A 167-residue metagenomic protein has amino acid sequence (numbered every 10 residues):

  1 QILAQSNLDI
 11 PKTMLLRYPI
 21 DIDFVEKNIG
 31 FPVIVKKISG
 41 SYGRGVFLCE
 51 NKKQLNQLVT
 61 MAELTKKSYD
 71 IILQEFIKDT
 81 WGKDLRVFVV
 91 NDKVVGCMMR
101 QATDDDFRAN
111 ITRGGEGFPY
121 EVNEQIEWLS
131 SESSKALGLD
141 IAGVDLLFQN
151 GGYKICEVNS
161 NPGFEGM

Functional and structural regions predicted by a protein language model:
Q1-K12, F24: Conserved N-proximal alpha/beta basic substrate-recognition cap immediately N-terminal to, or forming the N-lobe
T13-Y18, C49: Short acidic-hydrophobic, aromatic-tinged amphipathic segments that line or gate anion-handling sites
I20-F24, Q54: Short acidic active-site motifs
V25-V35: Acidic/histidine-enriched active-site and ligand-binding environments that engage anionic O-linkages
G40, I77-T80, L147-N150: A short beta-turn/loop motif at secondary-structure boundaries
Y42-G45, G166-M167: A short acidic, helix-capping loop that chelates divalent metal ions and anchors anionic groups
R44-L137: Phosphate-binding site of ATP-dependent enzymes
S134-M167: Conserved metal-phosphate-binding beta-hairpin within the catalytic cores of diverse ATP-dependent phosphoryl-transfer
